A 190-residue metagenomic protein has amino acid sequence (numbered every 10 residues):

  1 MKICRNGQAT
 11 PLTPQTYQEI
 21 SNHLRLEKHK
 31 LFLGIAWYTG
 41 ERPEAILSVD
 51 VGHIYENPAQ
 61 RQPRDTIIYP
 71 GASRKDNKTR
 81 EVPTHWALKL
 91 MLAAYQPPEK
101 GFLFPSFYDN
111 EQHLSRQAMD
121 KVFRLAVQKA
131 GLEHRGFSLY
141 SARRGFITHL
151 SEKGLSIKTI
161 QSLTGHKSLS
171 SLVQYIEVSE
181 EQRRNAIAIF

Functional and structural regions predicted by a protein language model:
M1-Y17, D76-H85, E99-K100: DNA breakage-rejoining catalytic core of tyrosine-based enzymes
P14-P43: Basic, Lys/Arg- and aromatic-enriched nucleic-acid-binding interface segment
I35-A36, H149-L150, L163, Y175: Short alpha-helical segment immediately N-terminal to, or the first helix within, an HTH/HTH-like DNA-binding domain
I46-L47, I147, G154-H166: Active-site-proximal segment of tyrosine recombinases
S48-W86: Conserved tyrosine-mediated DNA breakage-rejoining catalytic core shared by Y-recombinases
Y69, S73, T164-I189: Catalytic-site neighborhood detector that most strongly recognizes the C-terminal catalytic loop/helix of tyrosine
S73-A93, G101-L125: C-terminal catalytic core of Y-nucleophile DNA break-rejoin enzymes
H134-K153: Short basic/aromatic active-site micro-motif
